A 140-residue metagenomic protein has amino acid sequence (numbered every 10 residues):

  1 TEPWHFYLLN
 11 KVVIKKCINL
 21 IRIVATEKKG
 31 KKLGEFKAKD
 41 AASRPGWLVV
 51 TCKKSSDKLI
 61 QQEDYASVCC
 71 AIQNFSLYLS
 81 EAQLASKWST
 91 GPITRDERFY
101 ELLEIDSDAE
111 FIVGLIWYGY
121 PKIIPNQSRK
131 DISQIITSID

Functional and structural regions predicted by a protein language model:
T1-S43, D140: N-terminal amphipathic, basic helical "cap/leader" segment at the start of enzyme domains
R22-V24, Y65-A66, E104, I132-S133: Short, solvent-exposed amphipathic alpha-helical segments in soluble enzyme and RNA/protein-processing domains
K32-E35, F99-L102, I123: Glycine-rich, charged/polar anion/phosphate-binding loops that engage phosphate groups from diverse ligands
P45-L48, G114: Structural motif
L48, K54-L102: Small-aliphatic-rich amphipathic alpha-helix that forms the alpha element of a beta-alpha
V50-T51, W117: Short beta-strand segments
Y100-V113: Short, electropositive alpha-helical surface patch
I112-D140: C-terminal helix-cap and adjacent tail motif
